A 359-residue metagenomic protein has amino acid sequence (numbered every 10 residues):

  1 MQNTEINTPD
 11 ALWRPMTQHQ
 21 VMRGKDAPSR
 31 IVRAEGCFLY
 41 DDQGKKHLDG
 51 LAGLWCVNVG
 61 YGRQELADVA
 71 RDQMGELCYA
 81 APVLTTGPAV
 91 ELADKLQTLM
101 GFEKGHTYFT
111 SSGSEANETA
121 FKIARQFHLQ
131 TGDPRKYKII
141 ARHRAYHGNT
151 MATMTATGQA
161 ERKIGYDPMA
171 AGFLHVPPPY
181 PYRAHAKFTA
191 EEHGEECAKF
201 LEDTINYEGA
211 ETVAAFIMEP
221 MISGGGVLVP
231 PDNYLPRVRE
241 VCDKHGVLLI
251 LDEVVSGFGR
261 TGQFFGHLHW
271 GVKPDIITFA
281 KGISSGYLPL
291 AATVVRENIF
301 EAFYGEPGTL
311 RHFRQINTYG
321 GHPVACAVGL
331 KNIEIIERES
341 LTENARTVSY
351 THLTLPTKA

Functional and structural regions predicted by a protein language model:
Q2-L353: Conserved N-terminal phosphate-binding loop of PLP-dependent enzymes in the Aspartate aminotransferase
T354-A359: A short, hydrophobic C-terminal helix/tail in secreted or cell-surface proteins
